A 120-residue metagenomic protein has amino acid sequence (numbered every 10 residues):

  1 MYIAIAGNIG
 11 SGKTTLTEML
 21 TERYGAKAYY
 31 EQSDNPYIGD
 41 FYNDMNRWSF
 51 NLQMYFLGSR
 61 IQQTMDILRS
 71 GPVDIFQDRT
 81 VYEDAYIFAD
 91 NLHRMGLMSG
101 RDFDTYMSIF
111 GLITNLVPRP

Functional and structural regions predicted by a protein language model:
M1-Y2, P72: Pre-Walker A (Motif I) flank of P-loop NTPase domains
I5: Hydrophobic anchor at the beta1->P-loop junction of P-loop NTPases
N8: P-loop (Walker A) phosphate-binding loop of NTP-binding proteins
K13: Conserved lysine of the Walker
L16, L20: Hydrophobic positions on the alpha1 helix immediately C-terminal to the Walker A/P-loop
E22-S59: Conserved substrate/cofactor phosphate-moiety recognition/catalytic segment in nucleotide-dependent phosphotransferases
R60-T64: Short alpha-helical segments and helix-capping/turn motifs at coil-helix boundaries
L68-R69, D74-P120: ATP-dependent NMP and nucleoside kinases share a basic, alpha-helical "lid"
